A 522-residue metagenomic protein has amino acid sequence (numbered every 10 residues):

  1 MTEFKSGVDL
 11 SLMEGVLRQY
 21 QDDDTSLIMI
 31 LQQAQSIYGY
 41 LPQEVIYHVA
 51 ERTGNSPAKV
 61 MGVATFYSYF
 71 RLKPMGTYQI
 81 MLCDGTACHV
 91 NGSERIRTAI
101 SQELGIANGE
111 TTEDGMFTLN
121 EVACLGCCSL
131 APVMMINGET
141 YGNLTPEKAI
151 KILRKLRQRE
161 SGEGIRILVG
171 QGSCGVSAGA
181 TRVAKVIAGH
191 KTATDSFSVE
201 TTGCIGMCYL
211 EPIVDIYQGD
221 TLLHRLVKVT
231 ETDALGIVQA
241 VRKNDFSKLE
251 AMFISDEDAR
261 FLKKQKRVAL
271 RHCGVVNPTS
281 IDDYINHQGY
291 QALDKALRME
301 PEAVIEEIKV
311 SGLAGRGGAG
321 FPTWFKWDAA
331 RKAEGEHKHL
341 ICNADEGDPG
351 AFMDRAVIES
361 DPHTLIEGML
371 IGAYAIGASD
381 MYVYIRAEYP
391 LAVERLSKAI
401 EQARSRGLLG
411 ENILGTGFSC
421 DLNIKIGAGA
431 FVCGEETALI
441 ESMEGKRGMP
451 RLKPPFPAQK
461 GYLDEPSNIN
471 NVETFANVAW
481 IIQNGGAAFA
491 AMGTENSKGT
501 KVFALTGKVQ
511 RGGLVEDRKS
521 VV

Functional and structural regions predicted by a protein language model:
M1-Y40, H48-E51, G62-F70, T98-L104: Surface-exposed, interaction-prone regions with an acidic/low-complexity signature
P57, M61-L82, L104-L125, L153-G172 (+3 more regions): Immediate flanking context of iron-sulfur cluster ligation sites
Y67, D361-A375: Histidine-anchored nucleotide/phosphate-binding helix
Q79-I80, A87-L104, N120, S129-L153 (+3 more regions): Iron-sulfur (Fe-S) cluster-binding segments and ferredoxin-like electron-carrier domains, especially [2Fe-2S]
L168-G170, V276-Q291, L340-D354, P457-L463 (+1 more regions): Gly-rich Lys/Arg/Thr-decorated short loops/hinges at beta-loop-alpha junctions or inter-strand turns that position
Q171, G175-G179, I308-A330, G429-E441 (+1 more regions): Conserved phosphate/anionic-ligand binding catalytic regions in large, soluble enzymes, centered on
L249-V310, E473-G485: Flexible inter-domain linker/hinge segments
V393-R518: Hydrophobic alpha-helical positions that pack around
